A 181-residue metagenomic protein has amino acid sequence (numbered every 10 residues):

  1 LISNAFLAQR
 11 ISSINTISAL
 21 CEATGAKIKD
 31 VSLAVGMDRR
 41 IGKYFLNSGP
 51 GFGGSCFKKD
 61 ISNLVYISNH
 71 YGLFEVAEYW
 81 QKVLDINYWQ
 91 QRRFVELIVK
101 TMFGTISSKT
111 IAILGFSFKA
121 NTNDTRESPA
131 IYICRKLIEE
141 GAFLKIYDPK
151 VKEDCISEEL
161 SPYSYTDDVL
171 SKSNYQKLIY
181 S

Functional and structural regions predicted by a protein language model:
L1-S181: Structural/interface elements that position substrates and couple domains in central-metabolism enzymes
